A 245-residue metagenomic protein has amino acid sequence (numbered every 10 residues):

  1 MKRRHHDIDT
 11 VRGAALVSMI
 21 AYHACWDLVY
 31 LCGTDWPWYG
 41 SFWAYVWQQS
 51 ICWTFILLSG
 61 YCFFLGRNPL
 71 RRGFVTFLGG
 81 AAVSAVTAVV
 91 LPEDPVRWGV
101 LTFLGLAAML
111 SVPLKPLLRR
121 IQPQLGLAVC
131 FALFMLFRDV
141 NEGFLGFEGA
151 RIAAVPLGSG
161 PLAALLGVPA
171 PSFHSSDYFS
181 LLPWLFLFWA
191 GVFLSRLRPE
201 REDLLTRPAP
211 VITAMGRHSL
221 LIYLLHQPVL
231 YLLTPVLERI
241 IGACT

Functional and structural regions predicted by a protein language model:
M1-T245: Alpha-helical transmembrane segments and their immediate juxtamembrane cytosolic regions
